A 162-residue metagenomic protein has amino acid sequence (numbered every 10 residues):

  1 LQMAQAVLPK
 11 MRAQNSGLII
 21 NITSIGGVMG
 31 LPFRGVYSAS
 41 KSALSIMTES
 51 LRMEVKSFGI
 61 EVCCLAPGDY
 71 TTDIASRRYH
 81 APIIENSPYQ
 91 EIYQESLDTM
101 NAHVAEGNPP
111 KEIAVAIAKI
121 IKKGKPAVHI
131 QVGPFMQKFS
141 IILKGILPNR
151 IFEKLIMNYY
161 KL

Functional and structural regions predicted by a protein language model:
L1, Y37: Catalytic tyrosine of NAD(P)H-dependent dehydrogenase/reductases that use a Tyr as the general acid/base
A4, S40-A43: Active-site helix of classical SDR
A4-Q5, E49: A short, exposed helix-loop element centered on a Lys and neighboring polar residues
M11-Q14, K56: Helix-to-beta-strand junctions that scaffold the AdoMet/dcAdoMet cofactor pocket in Class I SAM-dependent enzymes
S24: Residue(s) in the substrate-gating loop at a strand-loop-helix junction that position the organic substrate next
M29-G35: Active-site loop immediately N-terminal to the catalytic Tyr-X3-Lys motif of short-chain dehydrogenase/reductase
R52, K56-H103: C-terminal beta-strand-loop-alpha-helix "lid" module of Rossmann-like NAD(P)-dependent dehydrogenases
V62, A102-G145: Core catalytic loop region at the nicotinamide-binding pocket of NAD(P)H-dependent oxidoreductases
